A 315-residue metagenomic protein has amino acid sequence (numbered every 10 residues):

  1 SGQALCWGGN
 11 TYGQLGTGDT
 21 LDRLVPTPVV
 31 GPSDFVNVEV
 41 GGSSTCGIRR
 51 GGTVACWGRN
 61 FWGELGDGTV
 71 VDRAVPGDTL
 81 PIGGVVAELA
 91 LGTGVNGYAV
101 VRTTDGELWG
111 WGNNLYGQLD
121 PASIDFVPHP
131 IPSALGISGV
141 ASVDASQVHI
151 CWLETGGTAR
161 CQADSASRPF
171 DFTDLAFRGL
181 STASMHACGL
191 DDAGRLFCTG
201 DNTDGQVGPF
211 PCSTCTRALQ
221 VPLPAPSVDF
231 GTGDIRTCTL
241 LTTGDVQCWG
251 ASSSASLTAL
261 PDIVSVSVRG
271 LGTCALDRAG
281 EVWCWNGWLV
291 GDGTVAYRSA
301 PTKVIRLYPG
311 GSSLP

Functional and structural regions predicted by a protein language model:
S1-L5, L24-V25, D34-E39, S44 (+8 more regions): Tandem repeat domain/solenoid detector
L5-V25, A55-V75, W109-S133, L153 (+5 more regions): Short glycine/serine- and acidic-residue-enriched loop/turn motifs that recur at repeat junctions
C6, S44-G47, C56, G97-V101 (+10 more regions): Conserved core positions of repeat-based scaffolds
N10, G41, I48-R49, G92 (+10 more regions): Structural WD40 beta-propeller signal
P32, G41, I82-G83, G92 (+10 more regions): Conserved GH/AH loop at the N-terminal boundary of individual WD40 repeats
G92-T93, S181, G231, S313-P315: Structural signature of eukaryotic scaffold interfaces centered on beta-propeller domains
